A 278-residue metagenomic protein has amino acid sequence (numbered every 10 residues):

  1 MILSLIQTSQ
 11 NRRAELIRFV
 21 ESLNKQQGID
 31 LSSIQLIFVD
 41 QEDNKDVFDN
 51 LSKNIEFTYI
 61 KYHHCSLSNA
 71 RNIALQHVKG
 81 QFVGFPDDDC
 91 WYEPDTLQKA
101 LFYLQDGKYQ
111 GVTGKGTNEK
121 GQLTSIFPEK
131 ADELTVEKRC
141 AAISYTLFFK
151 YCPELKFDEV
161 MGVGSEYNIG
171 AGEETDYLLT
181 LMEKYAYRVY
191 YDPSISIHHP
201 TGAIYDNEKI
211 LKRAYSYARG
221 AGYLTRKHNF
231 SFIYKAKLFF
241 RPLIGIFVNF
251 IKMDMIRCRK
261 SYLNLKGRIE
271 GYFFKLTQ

Functional and structural regions predicted by a protein language model:
N11-Q27: Short, well-formed alpha-helical segments that are part of the catalytic scaffolds of diverse glycosyltransferases
R12, S22, I37-F48, C90: A conserved acidic beta->alpha catalytic loop
Y62-V78: Glycine-rich, basic loop-to-helix element that forms the pyrophosphate-binding segment of sugar-nucleotide handling
V83: Short aromatic/hydrophobic "clamp" motif used to bind/position activated sugar donors
D95-I126: Conserved donor NDP-sugar-binding/catalytic core segment of glycosyltransferases
E159, Y185-P200, I210: Catalytic beta-strand/loop signature of glycosyltransferases that borders the donor
V163-L179: Acidic donor-binding loop at a coil-to-helix junction in glycosyltransferase catalytic cores that engages
K212-G220, R226, S231-Q278: Non-catalytic, C-terminal membrane-associated alpha-helical segments of glycosyltransferases
